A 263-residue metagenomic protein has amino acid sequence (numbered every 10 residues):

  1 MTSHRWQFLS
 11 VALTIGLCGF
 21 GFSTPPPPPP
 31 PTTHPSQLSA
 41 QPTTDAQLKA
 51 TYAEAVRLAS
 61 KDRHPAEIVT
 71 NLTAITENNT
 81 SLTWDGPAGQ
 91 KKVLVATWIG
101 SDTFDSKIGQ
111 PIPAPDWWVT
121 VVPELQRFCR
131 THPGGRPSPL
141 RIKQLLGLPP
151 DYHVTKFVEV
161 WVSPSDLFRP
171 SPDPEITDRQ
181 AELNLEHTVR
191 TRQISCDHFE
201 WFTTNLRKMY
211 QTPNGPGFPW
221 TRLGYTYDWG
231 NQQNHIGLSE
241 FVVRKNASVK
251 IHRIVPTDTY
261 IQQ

Functional and structural regions predicted by a protein language model:
M1-L9: Bacterial N-terminal signal peptides that target proteins for export
H4, A50, L82, A96 (+5 more regions): Short, low-complexity intrinsically disordered segments
L9-L17: Hydrophobic helical h-region of N-terminal Sec-dependent signal peptides in bacterial secretory/periplasmic proteins
L17-T33, A40: Bacterial Sec-dependent signal peptides at the C-terminal "C-region" and cleavage site
H34-W118: ADP-ribose/NAD+-binding catalytic cleft of ART/PARP-like enzymes
T83-D178: Extracellular-facing segments of soluble proteins and assemblies that are Gly/Ser/Thr-biased and enriched in aromatics
Q144-Q263: Conserved NAD+-utilizing ADP-ribose enzyme module
